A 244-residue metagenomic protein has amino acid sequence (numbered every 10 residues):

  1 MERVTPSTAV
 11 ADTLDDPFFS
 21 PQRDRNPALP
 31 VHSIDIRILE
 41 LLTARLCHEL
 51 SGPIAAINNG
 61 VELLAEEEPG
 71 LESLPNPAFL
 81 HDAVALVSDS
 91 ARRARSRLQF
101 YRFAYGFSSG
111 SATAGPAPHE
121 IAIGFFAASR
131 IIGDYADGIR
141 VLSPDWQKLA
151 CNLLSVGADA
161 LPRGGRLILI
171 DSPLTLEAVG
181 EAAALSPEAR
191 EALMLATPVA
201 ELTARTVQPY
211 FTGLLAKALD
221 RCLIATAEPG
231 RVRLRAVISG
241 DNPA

Functional and structural regions predicted by a protein language model:
E2-R37: Conserved signal-transmission helix
V31-L41, R130-V156, P162, T197-A204: Conserved short strand/loop->alpha-helix "switch" segment adjacent to the catalytic nucleotide/phosphoryl-transfer site
E40-E62, P144-I170, Q208-A218: Conserved ATP-binding N-box helix of the HATPase_c
A56-P75: Conserved C-terminal segment of the DHp
F79-I132: Conserved DHp (HisKA) dimerization/phosphotransfer helix of two-component histidine kinases, i.e., the long coiled-coil
L174-T206: Glycine-rich/acidic phosphate-handling loop/turn and adjacent ATP-lid/helix of nucleotide-binding kinase/ATPase domains
D220-A227: Glycine-rich ATP-binding loops of the HATPase_c
E228-R235: Glycine-rich nucleotide-binding loop
